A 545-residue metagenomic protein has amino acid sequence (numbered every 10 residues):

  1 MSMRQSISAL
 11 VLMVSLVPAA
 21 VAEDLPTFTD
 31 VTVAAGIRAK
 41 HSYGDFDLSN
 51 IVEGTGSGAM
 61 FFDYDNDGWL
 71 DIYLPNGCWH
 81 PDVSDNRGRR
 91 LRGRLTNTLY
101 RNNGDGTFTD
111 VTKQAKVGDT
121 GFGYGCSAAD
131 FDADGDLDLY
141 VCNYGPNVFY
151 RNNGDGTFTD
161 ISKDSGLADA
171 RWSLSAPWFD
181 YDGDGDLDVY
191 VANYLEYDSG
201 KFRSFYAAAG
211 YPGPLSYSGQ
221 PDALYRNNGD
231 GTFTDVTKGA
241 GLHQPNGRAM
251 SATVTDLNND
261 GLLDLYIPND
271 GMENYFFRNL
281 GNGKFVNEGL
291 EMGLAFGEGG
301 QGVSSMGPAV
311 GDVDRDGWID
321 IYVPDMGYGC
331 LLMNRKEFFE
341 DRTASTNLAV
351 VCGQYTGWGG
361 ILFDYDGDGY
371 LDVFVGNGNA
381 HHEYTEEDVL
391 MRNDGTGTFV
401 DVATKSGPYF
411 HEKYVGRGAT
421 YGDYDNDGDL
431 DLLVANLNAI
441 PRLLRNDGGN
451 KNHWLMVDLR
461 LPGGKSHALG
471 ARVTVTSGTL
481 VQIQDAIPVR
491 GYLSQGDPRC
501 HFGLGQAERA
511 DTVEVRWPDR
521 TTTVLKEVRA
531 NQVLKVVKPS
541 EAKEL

Functional and structural regions predicted by a protein language model:
E23-T27, D45, T346, V350 (+2 more regions): Gly/Ser/Thr/Pro-enriched helix-cap/hinge segments flanking short amphipathic alpha-helices
F28-V31, T107-K116, T157-L167, G231-H243 (+3 more regions): Blade-edge beta-strand/turn elements of extracellular beta-propeller and related beta-sheet repeat scaffolds
I37-G58, G93, A115-S127, G166-P177 (+8 more regions): Repeat-based blade/solenoid architectures
G56-N66, R101, F122-A133, L137 (+10 more regions): Beta-propeller blade termini
I72-N76, D134-N143, V189-N193, D264-N269 (+4 more regions): Hydrophobic beta-strand segments that make up the repeating blades of beta-propeller and related beta-repeat
P75-R92, N193-Y217, F374-Y384: Short, conserved, GDST-rich strand-edge loop motifs in beta-rich repeat architectures
L95-N102, Q220-N227, R278, D388-D394: Beta-propeller blade signature
V111-F131, V141-Y181, V191-L215, G219-P221 (+1 more regions): Asp-box/WD-like beta-propeller blade repeats and closely related beta-sheet repeat scaffolds
